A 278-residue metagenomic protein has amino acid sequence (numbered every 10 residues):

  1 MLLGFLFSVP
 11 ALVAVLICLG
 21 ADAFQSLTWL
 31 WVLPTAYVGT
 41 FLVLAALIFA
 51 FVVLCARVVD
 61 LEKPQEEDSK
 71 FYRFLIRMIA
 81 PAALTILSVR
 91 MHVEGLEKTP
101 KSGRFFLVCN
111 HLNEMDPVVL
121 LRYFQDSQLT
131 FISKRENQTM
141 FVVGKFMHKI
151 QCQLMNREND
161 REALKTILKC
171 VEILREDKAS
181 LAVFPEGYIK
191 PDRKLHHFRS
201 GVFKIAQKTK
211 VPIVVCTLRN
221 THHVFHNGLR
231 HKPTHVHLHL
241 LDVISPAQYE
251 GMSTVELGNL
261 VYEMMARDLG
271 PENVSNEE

Functional and structural regions predicted by a protein language model:
M1-R104: Membrane-anchoring hydrophobic helices of lipid-metabolizing enzymes
F5-S8, L164-E278: Non-catalytic C-terminal accessory region of glycerolipid acyltransferases and related lyso-lipid remodeling enzymes
F49-A50, M78, F141-K145, H235-H239 (+1 more regions): Generic alpha-helical secondary structure signal
C55-M78, T85-I86, K101-D160: Catalytic core of membrane glycerolipid acyltransferases/transacylases, capturing the structured, soluble-facing
I86-S88, D126, M147-K149, E176 (+2 more regions): Short, well-ordered coil/turn elements that cap or connect secondary structure elements
V93, L107, F131, L238-L240: Generic preference for hydrophobic
E94, I132-K134, N156-R157, P185 (+1 more regions): Thr-Gly-centered strand-to-loop micro-motif
